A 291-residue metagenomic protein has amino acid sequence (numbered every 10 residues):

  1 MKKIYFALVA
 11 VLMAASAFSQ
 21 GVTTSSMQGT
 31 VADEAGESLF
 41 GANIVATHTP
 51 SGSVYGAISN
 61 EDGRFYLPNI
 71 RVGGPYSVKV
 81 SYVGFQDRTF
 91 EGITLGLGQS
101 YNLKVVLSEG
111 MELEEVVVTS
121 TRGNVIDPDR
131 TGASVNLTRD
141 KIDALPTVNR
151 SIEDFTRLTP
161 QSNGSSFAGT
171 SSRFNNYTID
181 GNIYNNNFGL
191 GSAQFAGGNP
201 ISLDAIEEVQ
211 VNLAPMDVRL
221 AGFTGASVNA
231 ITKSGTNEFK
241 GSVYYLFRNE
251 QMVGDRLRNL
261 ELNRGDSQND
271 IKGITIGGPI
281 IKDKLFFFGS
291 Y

Functional and structural regions predicted by a protein language model:
M1-T23: Cleavable N-terminal targeting peptides that direct proteins into the secretory/outer-membrane pathway or into
A17-T121: Periplasm-facing N-terminal accessory domains of Gram-negative outer-membrane beta-barrel systems
E37, M111, I201-D204, D283: Structured loop/turn residues at beta-strand edges in well-structured enzyme cores
N60, Y66, Q86, E91-K104 (+4 more regions): Periplasmic N-terminal accessory/gating domains of Gram-negative outer-membrane beta-barrel systems
G74, M111, R173, S234-N237 (+1 more regions): Short coil turns and loop connectors of transmembrane beta-barrels in diderm outer membranes and organellar homologs
S120, V243-N249, G289-Y291: Transmembrane beta-barrel strands of outer-membrane/channel proteins
T178, E208, E238-S242, F286-F288: Residue-level detector of the transmembrane beta-barrel scaffold of outer-membrane proteins
K240, G265-Y291: Transmembrane beta-barrel wall of Gram-negative outer-membrane proteins
